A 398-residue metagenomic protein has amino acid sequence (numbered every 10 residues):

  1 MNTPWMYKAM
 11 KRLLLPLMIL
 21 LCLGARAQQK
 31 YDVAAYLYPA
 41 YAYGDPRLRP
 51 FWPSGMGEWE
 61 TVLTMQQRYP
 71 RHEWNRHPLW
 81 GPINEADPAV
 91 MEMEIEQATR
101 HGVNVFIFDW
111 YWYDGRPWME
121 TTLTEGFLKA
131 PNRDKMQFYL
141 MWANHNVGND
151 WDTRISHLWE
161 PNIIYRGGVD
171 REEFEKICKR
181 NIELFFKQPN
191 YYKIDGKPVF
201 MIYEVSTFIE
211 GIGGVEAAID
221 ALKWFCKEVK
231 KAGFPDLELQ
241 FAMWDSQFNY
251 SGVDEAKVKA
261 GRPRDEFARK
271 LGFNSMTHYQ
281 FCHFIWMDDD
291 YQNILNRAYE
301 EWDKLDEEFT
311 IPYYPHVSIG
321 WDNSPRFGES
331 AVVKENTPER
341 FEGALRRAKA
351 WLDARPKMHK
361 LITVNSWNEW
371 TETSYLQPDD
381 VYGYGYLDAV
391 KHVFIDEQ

Functional and structural regions predicted by a protein language model:
M1-L13: Positively charged n-region of N-terminal signal peptides that target proteins for export
W5, L21-L23, E94, G126: Generic signature of intrinsically disordered, low-complexity, basic-rich segments and short cationic peptides
M10, L23-Q29: Bacterial Sec-dependent signal peptides at the C-terminal "C-region" and cleavage site
L13-L23: Sec-dependent N-terminal signal peptides
Q28-Q398: Glycan-processing catalytic domains of CAZymes
